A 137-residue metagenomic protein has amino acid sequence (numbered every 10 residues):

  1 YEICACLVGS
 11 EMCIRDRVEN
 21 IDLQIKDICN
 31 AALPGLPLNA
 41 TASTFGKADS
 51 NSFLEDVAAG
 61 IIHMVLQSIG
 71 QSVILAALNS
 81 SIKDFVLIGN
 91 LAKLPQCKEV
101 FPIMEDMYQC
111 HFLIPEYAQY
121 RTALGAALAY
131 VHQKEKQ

Functional and structural regions predicted by a protein language model:
Y1-G9, C13-I14: Single conserved hydrophobic/aromatic residue that forms the stacking wall/gate of nucleotide- or nucleobase-binding
A5, L113-Q137: Glycine-rich phosphate-binding/hydrolytic loop that grips phosphoryl groups
A5, V65, I69, V73 (+3 more regions): Structural signal for hydrophobic packing residues in well-ordered secondary-structure cores of soluble enzyme domains
R15-C29: A structural-propensity feature for long, helix-poor, extended segments
P34-D84, Q119: Adenine-nucleotide phosphate-binding core of ATP-dependent small-molecule kinases
N39-D49, P95-Y108: Acidic-glycine-rich active-site phosphate/pyrophosphate-binding loop
A58, I62, N90, F112-P115: Glycine- and other small-residue-rich loops at beta-strand/loop junctions that grip anionic moieties
L75-L78, I82-M104, A118-Q119: Glycine-rich phosphate-binding loops at beta-strand->alpha-helix junctions
